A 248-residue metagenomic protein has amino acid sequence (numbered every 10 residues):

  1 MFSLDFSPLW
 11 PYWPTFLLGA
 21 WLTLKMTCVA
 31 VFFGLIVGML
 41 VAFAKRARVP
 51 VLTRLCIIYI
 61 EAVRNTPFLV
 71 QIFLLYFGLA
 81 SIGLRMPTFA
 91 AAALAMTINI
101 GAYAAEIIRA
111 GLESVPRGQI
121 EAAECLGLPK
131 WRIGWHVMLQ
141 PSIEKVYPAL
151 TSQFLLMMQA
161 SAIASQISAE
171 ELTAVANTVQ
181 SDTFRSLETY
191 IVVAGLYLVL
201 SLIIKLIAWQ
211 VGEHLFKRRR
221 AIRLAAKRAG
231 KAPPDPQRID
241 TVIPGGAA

Functional and structural regions predicted by a protein language model:
M1-A248: Transmembrane alpha-helices and adjacent helix-loop boundaries
